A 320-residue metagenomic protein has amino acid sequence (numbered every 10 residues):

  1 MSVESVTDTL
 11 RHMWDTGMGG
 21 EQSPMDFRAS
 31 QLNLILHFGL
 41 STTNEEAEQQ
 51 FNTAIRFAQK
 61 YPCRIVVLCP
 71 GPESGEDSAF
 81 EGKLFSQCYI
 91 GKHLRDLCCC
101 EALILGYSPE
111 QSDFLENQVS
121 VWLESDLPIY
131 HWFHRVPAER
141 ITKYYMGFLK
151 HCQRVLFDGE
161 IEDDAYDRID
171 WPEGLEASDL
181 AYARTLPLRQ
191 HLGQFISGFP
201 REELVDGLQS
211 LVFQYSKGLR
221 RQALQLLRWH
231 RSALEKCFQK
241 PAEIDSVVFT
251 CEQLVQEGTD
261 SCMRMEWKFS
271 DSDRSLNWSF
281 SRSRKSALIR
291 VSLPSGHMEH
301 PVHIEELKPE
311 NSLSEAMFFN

Functional and structural regions predicted by a protein language model:
M1-W132: An N-terminal, globular interaction/scaffold subdomain
M13, E21-Q22, Q31-L32, F51-A54 (+3 more regions): C-terminal structured domains
L40, R135, K217: Residue-level signal for short, function-critical loop segments
E46-A47, S78, L115-E116, R140-K143 (+1 more regions): A short acidic (Asp/Glu
I55-V67, L123-Y130, K150-V155, R231-V248: Structural alpha-beta junctions
F80-H93, G147-E160, E173-L180, V255-S272: Acidic, Ser/Thr-rich peripheral helices and adjacent loops at domain boundaries
C100-S197, Q214: Internal, hydrophobic cores of structured domains that mediate oligomerization or house catalytic pockets within large
E162, D167-S261: A contiguous, surface-oriented mixed alpha/beta subdomain in the mid-to-C-terminal portion of proteins that forms
